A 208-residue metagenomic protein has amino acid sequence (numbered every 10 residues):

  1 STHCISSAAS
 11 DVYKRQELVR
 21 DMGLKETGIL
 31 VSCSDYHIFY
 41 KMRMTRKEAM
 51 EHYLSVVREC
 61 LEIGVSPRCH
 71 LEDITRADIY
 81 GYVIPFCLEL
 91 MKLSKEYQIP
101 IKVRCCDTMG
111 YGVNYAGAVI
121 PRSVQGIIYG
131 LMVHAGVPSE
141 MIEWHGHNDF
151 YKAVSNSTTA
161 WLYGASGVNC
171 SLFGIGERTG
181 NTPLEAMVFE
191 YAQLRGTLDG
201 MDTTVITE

Functional and structural regions predicted by a protein language model:
T2-A9, Y13: Single conserved hydrophobic/aromatic residue that forms the stacking wall/gate of nucleotide- or nucleobase-binding
K14-I29, C33-R68, E72-V137, Y163: Alpha/beta enzyme core
V31, Y163-G180: Glycine-rich phosphate-binding active-site loops on the catalytic face of alpha/beta enzymes
H70-E72, C106, H145-H147, S171 (+1 more regions): Structural motif
M132-K152: Catalytic-site beta-strand/loop segments enriched in glycine and acidic/polar residues
H145-S171: Small-aliphatic-rich amphipathic alpha-helix that forms the alpha element of a beta-alpha
G176-T197: C-terminal helical cap(s) of enzyme catalytic domains, especially alpha/beta-barrels
T197-E208: Phosphate/diphosphate-binding loops
